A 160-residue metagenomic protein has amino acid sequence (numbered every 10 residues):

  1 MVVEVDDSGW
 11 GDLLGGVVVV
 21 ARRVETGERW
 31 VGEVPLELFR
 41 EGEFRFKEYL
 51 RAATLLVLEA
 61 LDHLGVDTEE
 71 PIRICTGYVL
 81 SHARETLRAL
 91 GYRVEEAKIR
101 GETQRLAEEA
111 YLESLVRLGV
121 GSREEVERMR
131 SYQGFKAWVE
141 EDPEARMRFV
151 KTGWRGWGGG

Functional and structural regions predicted by a protein language model:
M1-G160: RNase H-like, Mg2+-dependent phosphodiesterase core, and more generally RNA phosphate-backbone-engaging helix-loop
